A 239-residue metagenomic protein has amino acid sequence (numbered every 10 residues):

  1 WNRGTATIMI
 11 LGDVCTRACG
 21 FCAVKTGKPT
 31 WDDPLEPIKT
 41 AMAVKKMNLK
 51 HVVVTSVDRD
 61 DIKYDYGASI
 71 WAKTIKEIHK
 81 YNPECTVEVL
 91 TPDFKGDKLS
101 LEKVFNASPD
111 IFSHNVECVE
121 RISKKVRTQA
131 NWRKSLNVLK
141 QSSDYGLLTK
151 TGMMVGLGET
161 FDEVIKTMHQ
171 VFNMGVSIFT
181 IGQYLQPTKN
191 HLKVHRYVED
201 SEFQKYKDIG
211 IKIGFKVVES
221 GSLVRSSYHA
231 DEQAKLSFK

Functional and structural regions predicted by a protein language model:
W1-A6, L11, I38, M42-N48 (+4 more regions): Auxiliary Fe-S-binding modules of radical SAM enzymes
W1-E36: Canonical Radical SAM [4Fe-4S] cluster-binding loop centered on the CxxxCxxC motif and its immediate flanking residues
T26-V53: Conserved alpha-helical substructure of the radical SAM core
V52-K73, G158-E163: Conserved glycine-rich "GG(E/T)P / GGGxP" loop and the immediately following alpha-helix in the radical SAM core
V52-V54, V87, F112-H114, F179 (+1 more regions): Hydrophobic residues within beta-strands of alpha/beta enzymes
V57-R59, P92, V116-V119, Q183-Y184 (+1 more regions): Short, ordered loop/turn segments at secondary-structure junctions
D61-K73, D97, I122, V126-L136: Active-site-adjacent beta->alpha loops and helix N-cap segments on the catalytic face of soluble alpha/beta enzymes
